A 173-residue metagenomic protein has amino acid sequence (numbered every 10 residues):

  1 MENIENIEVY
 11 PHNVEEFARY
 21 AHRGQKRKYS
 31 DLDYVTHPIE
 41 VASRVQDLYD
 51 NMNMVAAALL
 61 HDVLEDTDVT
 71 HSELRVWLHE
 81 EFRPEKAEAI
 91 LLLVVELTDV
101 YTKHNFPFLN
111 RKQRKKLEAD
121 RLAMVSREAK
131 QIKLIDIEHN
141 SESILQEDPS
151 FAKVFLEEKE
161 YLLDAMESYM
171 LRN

Functional and structural regions predicted by a protein language model:
M1-N173: Active-site helical microenvironments for divalent-metal-assisted chemistry
